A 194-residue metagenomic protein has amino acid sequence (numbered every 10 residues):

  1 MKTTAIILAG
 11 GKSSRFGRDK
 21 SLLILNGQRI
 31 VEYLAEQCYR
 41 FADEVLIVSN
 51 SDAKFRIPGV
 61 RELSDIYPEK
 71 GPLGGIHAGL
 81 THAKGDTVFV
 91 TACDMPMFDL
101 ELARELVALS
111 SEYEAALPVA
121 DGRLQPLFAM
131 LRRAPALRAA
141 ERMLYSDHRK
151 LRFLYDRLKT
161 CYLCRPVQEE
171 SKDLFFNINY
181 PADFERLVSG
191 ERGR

Functional and structural regions predicted by a protein language model:
M1-L151, D156-K172, E185-R192: Nucleotide and nucleotide-moiety/phosphate-recognizing core
F176: Dinucleotide-binding Rossmann-like beta1-alpha1 core, especially the glycine-rich loop that anchors the ADP
A182: Conserved active-site and cofactor/substrate-binding residues in soluble primary-metabolism enzymes
